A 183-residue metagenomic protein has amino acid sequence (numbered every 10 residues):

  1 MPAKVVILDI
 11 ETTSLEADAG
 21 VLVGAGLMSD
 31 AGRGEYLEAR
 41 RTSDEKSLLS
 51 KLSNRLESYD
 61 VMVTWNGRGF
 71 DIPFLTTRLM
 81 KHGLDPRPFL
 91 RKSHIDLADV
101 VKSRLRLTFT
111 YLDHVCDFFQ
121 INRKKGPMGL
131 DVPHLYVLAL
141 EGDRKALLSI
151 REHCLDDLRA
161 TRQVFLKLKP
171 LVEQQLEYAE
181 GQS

Functional and structural regions predicted by a protein language model:
M1-S58: Conserved RNase H-like, two-metal-ion catalytic cores of nucleic-acid enzymes
V5, V61, K92: Hydrophobic "anchor" residues on beta-strands that sit immediately upstream of conserved functional sites
L8-I10, W65, I95: Active-site flanking residues adjacent to catalytic metal/cofactor-binding acidic residues
G20-E35, G67-K169, Q174-Y178: Metal-dependent phosphoesterase core characteristic of DEDDh/y 3'-5' exonuclease domains
R40, V63, S149: Conserved short-loop catalytic and cofactor-binding motifs
D44, Y59, V63-F74: Acidic, metal-coordinating catalytic cores used for nucleic-acid/nucleotide bond scission and strand-transfer chemistry
G181-S183: Active-site-proximal or metal-binding-adjacent scaffold patches in catalytic folds
